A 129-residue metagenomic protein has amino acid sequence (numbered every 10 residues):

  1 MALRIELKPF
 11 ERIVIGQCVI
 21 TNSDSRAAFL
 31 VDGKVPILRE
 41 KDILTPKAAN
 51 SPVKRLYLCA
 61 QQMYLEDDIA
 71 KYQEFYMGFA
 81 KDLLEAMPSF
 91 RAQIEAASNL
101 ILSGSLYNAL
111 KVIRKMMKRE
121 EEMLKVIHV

Functional and structural regions predicted by a protein language model:
M1-V129: Terminal leader/tail segments of proteins
